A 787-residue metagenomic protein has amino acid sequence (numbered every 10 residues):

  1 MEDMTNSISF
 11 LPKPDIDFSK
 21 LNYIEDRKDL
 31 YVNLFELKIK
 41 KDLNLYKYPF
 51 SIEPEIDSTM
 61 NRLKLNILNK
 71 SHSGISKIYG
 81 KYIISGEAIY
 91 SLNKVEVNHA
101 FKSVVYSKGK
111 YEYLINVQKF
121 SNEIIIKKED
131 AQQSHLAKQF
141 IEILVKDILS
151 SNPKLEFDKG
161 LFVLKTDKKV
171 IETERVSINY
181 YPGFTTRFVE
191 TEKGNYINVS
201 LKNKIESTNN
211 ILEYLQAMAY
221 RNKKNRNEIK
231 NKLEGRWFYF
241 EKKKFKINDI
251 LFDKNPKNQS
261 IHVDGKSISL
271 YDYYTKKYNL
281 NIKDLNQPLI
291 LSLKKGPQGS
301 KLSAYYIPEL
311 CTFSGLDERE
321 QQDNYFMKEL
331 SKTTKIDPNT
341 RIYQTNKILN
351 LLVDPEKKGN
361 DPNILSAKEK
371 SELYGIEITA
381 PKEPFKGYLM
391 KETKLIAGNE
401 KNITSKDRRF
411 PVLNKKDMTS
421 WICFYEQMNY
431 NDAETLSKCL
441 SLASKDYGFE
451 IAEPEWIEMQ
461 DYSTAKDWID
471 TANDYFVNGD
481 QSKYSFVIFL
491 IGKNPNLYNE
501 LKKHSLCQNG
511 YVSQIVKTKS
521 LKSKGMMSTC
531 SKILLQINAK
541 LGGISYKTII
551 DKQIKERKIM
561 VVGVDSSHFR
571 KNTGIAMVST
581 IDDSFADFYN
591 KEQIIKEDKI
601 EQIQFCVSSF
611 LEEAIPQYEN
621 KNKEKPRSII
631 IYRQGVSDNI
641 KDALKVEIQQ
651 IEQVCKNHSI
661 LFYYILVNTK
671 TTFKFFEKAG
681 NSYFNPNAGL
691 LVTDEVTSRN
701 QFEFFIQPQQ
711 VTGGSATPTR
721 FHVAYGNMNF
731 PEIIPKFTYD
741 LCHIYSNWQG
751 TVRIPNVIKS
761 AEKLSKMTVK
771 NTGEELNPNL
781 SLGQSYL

Functional and structural regions predicted by a protein language model:
M1-A367, E774-Y786: Noncatalytic nucleic-acid binding interfaces
D3-S51, T59-N66, G160, K169 (+10 more regions): Long, contiguous domain-sized segments
R187, L302, R409-K416, F476-G479: Short, flexible, solvent-exposed loop/turn segments with mixed acidic/basic and small polar residues
T208, A433-E434, Y498-L501: Charge-rich, low-aromatic oligomerization/scaffolding segments with amphipathic character
K266, L270, L436, L644-E647: Alpha-helical interaction elements in eukaryotic regulators
Y274, C423, I631: A residue-level signal for conserved active-site and pocket-lining positions in enzyme catalytic cores
T345-N350, E356-R409, K517-K555: Charged, flexible boundary elements
R409-K445, S567, G574: Domain-scale, conserved, charged regions that form catalytic cores and adjacent regulatory/interaction surfaces
